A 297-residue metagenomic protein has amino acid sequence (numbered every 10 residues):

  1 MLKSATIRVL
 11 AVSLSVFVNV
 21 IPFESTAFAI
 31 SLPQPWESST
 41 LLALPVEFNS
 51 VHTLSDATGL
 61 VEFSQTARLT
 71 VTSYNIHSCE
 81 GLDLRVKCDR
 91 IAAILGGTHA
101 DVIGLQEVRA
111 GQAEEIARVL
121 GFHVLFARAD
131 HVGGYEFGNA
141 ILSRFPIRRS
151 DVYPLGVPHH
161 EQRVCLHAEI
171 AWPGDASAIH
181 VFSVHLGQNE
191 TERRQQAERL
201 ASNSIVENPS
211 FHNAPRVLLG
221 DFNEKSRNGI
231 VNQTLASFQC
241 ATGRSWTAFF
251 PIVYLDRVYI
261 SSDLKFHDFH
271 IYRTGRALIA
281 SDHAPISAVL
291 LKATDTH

Functional and structural regions predicted by a protein language model:
M1-L10: Bacterial N-terminal signal peptides that target proteins for export
V9-P22: Bacterial N-terminal signal peptides
N19, F23-L60, I147, V152 (+3 more regions): Metal-dependent phosphoester-hydrolase catalytic domains
L32-F63, D83-L84, V102-H180, H270: Structured beta-strand-rich core segments of catalytic domains in phosphoester-bond hydrolases
L69-I76, I91-A113, L142, A168 (+5 more regions): Active-site beta-strand/loop signature of hydrolases that rely on acidic residues for catalysis
I76, F122-A129, S237-G243: Short hydrophobic/aromatic-enriched beta-strand-loop microsegments
C79-G81, R109-E114, V132-G134, N189-T191 (+3 more regions): Active-site environment of divalent metal-dependent phosphoester hydrolases
L82-I94: Glycine-rich, highly charged phosphate/nucleotide-binding loops
